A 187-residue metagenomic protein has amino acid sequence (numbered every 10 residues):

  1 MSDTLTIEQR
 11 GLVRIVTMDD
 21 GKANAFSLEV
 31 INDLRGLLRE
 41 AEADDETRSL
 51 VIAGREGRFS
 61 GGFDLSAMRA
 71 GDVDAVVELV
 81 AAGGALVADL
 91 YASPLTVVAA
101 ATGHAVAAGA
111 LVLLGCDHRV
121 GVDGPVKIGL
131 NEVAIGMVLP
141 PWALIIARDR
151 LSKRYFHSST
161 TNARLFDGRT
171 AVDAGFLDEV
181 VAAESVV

Functional and structural regions predicted by a protein language model:
M1-A53, A88: Conserved CoA-thioester-binding segment of acyl-CoA-metabolizing enzymes
M1-T17, S159, R164-V187: Amphipathic alpha-helical segments at domain termini/boundaries
V16, I52, D64, V112-L114 (+1 more regions): Hydrophobic/aromatic residues within transmembrane alpha-helices of multi-pass small-molecule transporters
G54-A88, A134: Glycine- (often His-adjacent) and acidic-residue-rich active-site loop that binds/positions the CoA thioester
L86-I135: Glycine-rich beta-to-alpha active-site loop
A143-R154: Hydrophobic, secondary-structure "cap" segments at the distal end of domains
